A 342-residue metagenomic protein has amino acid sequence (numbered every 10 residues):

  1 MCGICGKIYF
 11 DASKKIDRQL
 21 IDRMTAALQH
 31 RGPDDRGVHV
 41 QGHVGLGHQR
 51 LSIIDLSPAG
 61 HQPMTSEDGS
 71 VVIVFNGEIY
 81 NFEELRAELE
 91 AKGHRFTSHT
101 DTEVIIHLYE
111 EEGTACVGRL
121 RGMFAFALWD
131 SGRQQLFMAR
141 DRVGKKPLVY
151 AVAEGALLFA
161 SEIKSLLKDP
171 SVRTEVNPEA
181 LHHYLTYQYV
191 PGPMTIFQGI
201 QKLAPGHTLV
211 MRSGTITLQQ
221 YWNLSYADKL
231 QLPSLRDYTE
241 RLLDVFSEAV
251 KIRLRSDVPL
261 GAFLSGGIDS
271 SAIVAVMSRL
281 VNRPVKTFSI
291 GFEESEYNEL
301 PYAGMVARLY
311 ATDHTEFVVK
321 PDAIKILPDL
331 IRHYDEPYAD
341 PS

Functional and structural regions predicted by a protein language model:
M1-E336: Cysteine-centered catalytic environments shared across enzyme families
A339-S342: Short, intrinsically disordered, charge-balanced linker/junction segments flanking boundaries in proteins
